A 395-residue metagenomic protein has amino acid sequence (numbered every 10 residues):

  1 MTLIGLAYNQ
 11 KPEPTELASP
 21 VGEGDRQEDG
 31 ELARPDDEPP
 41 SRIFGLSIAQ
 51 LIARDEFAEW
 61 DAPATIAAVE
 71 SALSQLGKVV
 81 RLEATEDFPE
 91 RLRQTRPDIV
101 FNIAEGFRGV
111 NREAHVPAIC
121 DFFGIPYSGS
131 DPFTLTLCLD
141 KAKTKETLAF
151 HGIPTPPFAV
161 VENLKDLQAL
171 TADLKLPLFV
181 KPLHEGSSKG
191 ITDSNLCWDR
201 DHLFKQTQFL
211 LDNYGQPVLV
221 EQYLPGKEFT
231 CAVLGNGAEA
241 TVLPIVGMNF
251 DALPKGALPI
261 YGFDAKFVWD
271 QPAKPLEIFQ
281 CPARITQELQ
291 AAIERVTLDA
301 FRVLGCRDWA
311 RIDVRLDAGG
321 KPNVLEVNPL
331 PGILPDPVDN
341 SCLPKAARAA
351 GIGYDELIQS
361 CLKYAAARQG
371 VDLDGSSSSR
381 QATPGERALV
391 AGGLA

Functional and structural regions predicted by a protein language model:
M1-A7, E13, G45-Q50, P89 (+5 more regions): Active-site nucleotide/adenylate-binding loops and adjacent lid/helix of ATP-dependent enzymes
M1-S128, F133, L137-L139, F150 (+7 more regions): ATP-binding N-terminal substructure of ATP-dependent carboxylate-amine bond-forming enzymes
L46-Q50, S188, P272-P282, C342: A short small-residue
V79, P126-Y127, T155, L178 (+1 more regions): Hydrophobic beta-strand scaffold residues
E113-A114, K141, P337-N340: Conserved strand-to-helix beginnings and helix N-cap segments that scaffold or border functional pockets
A149-G152, A240, P282-A395: ATP-dependent carboxylate activation and anion-phosphoryl transfer catalytic cores that bind Mg-ATP to form
R200-R295, L316, K321-N323: Phosphate-binding site of ATP-dependent enzymes
